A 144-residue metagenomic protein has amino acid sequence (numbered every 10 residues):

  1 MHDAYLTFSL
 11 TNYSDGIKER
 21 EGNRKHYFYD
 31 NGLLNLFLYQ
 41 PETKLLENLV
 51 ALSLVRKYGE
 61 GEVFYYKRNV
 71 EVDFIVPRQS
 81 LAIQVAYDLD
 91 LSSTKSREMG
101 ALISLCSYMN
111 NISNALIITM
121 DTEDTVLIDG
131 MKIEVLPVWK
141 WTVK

Functional and structural regions predicted by a protein language model:
M1-A82, Y87: Accessory nucleic acid-recognition modules appended to NTPase machines
Y27, I83, L116-I118, E134-L136: Hydrophobic/aromatic beta-strand patches that form the interior of the parallel beta-sheet core in alpha/beta enzyme
K44-L45, S93-S96: Conserved phosphate-coordination/catalytic loops
K57, Y108-M109: Alpha-helix C-cap/termination motif
V72-D73, L91-T94, D124-I128: Short active-site-adjacent structural elements
K95-Y108: Short, charged, amphipathic alpha-helix that recurs within catalytic cores of restriction-modification and other
M109-D129: Nucleic-acid nuclease catalytic cores
T122-K144: Domain-level recognition of nuclease-like catalytic cores that cleave nucleotide substrates
